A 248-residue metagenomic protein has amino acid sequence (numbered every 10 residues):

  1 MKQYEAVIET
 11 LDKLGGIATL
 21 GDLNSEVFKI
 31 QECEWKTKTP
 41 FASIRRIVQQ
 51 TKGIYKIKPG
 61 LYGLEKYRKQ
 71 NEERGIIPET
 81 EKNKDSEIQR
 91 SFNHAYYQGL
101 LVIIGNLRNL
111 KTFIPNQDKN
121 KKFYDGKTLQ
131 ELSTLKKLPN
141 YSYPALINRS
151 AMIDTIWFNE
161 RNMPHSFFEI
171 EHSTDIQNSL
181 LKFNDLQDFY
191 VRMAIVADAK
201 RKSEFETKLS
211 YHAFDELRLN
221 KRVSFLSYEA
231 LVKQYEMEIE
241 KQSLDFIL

Functional and structural regions predicted by a protein language model:
M1-Y4, G21, F28-T80: Charged low-complexity interaction tracts in eukaryotic proteins
Y4-L11: Hydrophobic residues on short alpha-helical segments
D12-D22: Short capping segments at the starts of secondary-structure elements
I44, G75-Q117: Nuclease catalytic cores
D85-R90, N106, I114-N162, Y235-D245: Active-site metal-binding core of divalent-cation-utilizing nuclease and nuclease-like domains
S133, P139-I153, F158-S227: Catalytic cores of nucleic-acid endonucleases
N220-L248: C-terminal helix of von Willebrand factor
